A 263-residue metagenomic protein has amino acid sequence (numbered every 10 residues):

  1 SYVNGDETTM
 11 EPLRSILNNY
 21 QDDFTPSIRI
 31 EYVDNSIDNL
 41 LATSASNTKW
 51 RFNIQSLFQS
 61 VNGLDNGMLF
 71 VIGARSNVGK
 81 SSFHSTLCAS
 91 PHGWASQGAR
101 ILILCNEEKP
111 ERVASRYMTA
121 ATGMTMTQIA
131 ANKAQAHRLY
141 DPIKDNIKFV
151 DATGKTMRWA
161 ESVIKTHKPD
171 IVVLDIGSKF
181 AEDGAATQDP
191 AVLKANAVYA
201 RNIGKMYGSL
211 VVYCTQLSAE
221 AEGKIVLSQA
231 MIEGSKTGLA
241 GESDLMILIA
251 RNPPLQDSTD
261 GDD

Functional and structural regions predicted by a protein language model:
S1-D34: Short, small/acidic-rich helices and loops at N termini and domain boundaries of DNA replication/processing enzymes
F24-G123: The Walker A/P-loop phosphate-binding site
R51-I54, E111, A136, M157 (+3 more regions): Amphipathic alpha-helical transducer elements in NTP-driven molecular machines
Q59, A95-K168, E182: Cytosolic-facing regulatory segments adjacent to core modules
G67, P169, S243-D244: Short, well-ordered alpha-helix to beta-strand connector turns
V71, I171-D175, V212: Structural motif
G73, N77, N196-D263: Phosphate-binding/switch region of NTP-binding enzymes
K148-M206: Phosphate-binding/switch loop-helix module in NTP-utilizing enzymes
